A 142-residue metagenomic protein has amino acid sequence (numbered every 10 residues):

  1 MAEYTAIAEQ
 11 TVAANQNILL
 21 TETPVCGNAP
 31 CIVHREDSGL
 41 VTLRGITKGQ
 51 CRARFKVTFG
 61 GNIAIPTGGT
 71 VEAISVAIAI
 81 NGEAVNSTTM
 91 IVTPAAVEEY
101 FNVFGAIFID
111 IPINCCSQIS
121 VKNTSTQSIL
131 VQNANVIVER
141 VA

Functional and structural regions predicted by a protein language model:
M1-A142: Extracellular jelly-roll beta-sandwich "head" domains, especially the C-terminal globular C1q domain
